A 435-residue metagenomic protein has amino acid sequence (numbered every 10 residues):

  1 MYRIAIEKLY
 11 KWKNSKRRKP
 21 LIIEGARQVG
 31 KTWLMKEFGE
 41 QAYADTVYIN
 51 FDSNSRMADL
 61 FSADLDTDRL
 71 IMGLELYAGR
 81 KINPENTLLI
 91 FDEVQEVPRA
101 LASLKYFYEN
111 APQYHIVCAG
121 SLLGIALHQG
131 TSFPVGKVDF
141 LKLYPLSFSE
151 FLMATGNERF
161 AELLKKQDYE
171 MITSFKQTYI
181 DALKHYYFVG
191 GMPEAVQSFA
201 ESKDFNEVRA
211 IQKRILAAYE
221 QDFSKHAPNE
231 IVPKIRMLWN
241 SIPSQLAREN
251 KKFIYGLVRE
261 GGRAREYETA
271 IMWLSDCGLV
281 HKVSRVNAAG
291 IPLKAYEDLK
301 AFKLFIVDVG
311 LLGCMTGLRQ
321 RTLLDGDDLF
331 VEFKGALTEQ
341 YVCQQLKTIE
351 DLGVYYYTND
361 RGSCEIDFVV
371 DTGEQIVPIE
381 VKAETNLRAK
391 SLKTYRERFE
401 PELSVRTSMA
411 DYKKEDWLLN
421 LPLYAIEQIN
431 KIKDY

Functional and structural regions predicted by a protein language model:
Y2-K16: Pre-Walker A adenine-sensing motif
K31: Conserved lysine of the Walker
L34, F38: Hydrophobic positions on the alpha1 helix immediately C-terminal to the Walker A/P-loop
S53-E85: Short glycine-rich substrate-engagement loop in P-loop NTPases that contacts/grips substrate
I90, H115-S121, K142: Structural recognition of the conserved hydrophobic beta-strand(s) that form the central parallel beta-sheet of P-loop
H128-A247: Interdomain motor-coupling "hinge/lid" segment immediately C-terminal to the ATP-binding subdomain of NTP-driven enzymes
A200-E365, V369-V370: Accessory nucleic acid-recognition modules appended to NTPase machines
L346, I366-T385, S404: Conserved catalytic cores of phosphodiester-cleaving nucleases, focusing on short active-site segments
